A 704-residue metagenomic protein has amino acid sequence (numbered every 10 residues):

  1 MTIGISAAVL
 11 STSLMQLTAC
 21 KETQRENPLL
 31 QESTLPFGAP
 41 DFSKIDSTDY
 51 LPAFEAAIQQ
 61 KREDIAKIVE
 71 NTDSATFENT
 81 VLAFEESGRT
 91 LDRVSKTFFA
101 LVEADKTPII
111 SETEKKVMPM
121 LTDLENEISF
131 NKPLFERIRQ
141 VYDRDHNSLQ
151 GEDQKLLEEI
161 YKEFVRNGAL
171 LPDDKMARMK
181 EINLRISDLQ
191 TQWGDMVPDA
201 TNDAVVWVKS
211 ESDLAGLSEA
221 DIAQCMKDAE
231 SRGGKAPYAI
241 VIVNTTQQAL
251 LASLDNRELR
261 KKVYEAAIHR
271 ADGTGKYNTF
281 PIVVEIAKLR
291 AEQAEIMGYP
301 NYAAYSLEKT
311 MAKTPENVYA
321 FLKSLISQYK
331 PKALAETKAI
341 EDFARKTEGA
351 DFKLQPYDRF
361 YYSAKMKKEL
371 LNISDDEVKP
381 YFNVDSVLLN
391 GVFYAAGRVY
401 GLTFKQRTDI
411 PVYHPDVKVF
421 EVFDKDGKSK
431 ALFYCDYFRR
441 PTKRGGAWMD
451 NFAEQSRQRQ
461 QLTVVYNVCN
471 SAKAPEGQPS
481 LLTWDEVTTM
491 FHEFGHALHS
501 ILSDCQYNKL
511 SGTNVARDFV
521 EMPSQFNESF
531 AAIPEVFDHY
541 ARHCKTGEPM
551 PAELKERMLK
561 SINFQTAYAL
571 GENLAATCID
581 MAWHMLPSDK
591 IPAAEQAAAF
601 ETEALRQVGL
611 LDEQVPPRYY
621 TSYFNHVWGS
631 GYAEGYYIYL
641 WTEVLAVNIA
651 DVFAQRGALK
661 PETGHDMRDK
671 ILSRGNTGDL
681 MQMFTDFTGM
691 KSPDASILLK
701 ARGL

Functional and structural regions predicted by a protein language model:
M1-G4: Bacterial N-terminal signal peptides that target proteins for export
T23-I45, A56, Y238-A239, E369-L371 (+8 more regions): C-terminal, non-catalytic "cap/extension" segments appended to globular domains
Q24-C225, F653: N-terminal helix-rich structural modules
T34-D49, F98-V117, R139-E181, V241-P281 (+7 more regions): Short His/Asp/Glu-rich catalytic/ion-coordination signatures at enzyme active sites or charged loops
E152, L156, R185-D188, D195 (+7 more regions): Active-site-proximal, well-structured secondary-structure segments within enzyme catalytic domains
A472-F491: Short pre-active-site segment immediately N-terminal to the catalytic Zn-binding motif
